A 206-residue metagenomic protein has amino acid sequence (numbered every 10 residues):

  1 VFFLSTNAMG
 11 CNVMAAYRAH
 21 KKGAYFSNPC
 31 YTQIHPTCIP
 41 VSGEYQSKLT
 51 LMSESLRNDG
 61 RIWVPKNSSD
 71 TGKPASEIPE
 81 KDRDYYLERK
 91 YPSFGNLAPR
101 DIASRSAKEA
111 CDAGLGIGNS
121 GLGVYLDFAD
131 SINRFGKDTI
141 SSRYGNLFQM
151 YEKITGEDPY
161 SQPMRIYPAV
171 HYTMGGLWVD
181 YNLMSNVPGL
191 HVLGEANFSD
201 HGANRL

Functional and structural regions predicted by a protein language model:
V1, N182-R205: Short FAD-binding loop at a beta-strand-to-alpha-helix junction that anchors the flavin cofactor in diverse
F2-K22, D200-L206: A conserved FAD-binding loop/helix module that cradles the flavin
T6-V13, C38-S42, M174: Short beta-strand to alpha-helix junction loop
R18, A24-K153: An anion/pyrophosphate-binding glycine-rich loop and adjacent beta-alpha core in soluble alpha-beta enzymes
F26-Y31, E88, Q162, V179 (+2 more regions): General beta-strand structural signal in soluble alpha/beta enzymes
P29, P65, Y167, D180 (+2 more regions): Generic beta-strand/beta-sheet core signal
Q33-H35, H171, H201: Histidine-centered active-site/metal-ligand motif
F135-M184, P188: Accessory "access/gating" subregions that flank catalytic or transport cores
